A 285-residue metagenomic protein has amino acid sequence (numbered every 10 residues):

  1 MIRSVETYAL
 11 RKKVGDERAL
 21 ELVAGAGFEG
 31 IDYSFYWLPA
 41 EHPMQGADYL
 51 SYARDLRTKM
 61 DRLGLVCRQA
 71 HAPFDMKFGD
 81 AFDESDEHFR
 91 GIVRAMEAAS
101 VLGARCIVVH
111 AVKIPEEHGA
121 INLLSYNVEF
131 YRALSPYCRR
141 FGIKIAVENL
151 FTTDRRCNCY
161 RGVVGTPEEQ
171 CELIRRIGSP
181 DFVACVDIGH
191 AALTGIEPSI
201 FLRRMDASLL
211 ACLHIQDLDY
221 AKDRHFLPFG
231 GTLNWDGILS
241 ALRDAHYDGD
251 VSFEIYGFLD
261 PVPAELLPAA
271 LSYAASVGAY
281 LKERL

Functional and structural regions predicted by a protein language model:
M1-S4, K12-G27, D61, F89 (+2 more regions): Histidine-acidic metal/acid-base catalytic patches
E6-L10, S34-Y36, A72-D75, V112-I114 (+4 more regions): Active-site beta-loop-alpha junctions enriched in small/polar residues
A19, L56, A95, L134 (+1 more regions): Aromatic/hydrophobic pocket-lining residues that form π-stacking "cages" and hydrophobic walls in ligand
E29-F35, V66-A70, I107-V108: Short, well-structured secondary-structure segments
S34-R57: Glycine-rich, proline-tolerant flexible connector loops at the mouths of alpha/beta enzymes
A40-E41, K77, E116, D154-R155 (+2 more regions): Generic structural signal for helix capping and beta-alpha/helix-loop junctions
M44-A47, F82-E84, C159-R161, H225-F229: Short glycine-enriched, charge-decorated loop/helix-capping segments at active-site entrances that position
K59-R62, F78-V183, L193, Y273: Active-site acidic/histidine proton-transfer and metal-coordination neighborhood in alpha/beta enzyme cores
